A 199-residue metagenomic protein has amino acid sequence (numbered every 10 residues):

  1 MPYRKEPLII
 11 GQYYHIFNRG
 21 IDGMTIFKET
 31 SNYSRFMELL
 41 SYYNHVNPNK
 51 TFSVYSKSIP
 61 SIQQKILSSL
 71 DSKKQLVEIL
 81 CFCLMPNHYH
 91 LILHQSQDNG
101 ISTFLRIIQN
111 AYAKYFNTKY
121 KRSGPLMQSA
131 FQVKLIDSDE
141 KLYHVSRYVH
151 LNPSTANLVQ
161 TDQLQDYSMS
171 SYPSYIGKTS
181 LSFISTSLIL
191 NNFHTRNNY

Functional and structural regions predicted by a protein language model:
M1-F183, N191-N197: Short catalytic/metal-binding and nucleic-acid-binding patches
